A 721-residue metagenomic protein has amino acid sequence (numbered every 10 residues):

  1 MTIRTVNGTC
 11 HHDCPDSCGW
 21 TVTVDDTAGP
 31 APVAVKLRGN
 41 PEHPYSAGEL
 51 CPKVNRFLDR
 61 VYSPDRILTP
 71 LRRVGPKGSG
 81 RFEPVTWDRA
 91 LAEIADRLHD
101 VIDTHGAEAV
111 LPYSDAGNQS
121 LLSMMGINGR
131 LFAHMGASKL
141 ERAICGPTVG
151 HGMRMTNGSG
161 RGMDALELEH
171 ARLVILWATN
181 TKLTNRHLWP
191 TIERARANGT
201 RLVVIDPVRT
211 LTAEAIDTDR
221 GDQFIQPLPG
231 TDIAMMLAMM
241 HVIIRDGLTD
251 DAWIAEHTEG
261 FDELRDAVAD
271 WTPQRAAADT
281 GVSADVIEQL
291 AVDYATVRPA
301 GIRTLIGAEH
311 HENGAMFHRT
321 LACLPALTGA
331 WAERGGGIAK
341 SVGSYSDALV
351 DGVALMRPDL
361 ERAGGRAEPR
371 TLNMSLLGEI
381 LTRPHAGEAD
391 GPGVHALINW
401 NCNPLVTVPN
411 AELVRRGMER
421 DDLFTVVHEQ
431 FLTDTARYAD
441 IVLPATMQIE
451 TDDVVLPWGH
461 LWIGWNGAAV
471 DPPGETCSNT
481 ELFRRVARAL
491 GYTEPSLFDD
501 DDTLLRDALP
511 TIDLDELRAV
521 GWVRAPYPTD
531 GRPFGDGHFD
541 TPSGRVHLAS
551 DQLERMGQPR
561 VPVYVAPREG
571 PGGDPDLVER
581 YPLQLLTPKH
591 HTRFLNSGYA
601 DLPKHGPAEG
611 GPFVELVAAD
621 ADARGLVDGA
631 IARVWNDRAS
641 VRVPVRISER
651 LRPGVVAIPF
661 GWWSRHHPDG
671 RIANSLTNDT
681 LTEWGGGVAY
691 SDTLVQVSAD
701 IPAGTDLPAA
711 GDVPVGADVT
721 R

Functional and structural regions predicted by a protein language model:
M1-D246, S283, R488, H666-R721: N-terminal export/assembly segments and adjacent metallocofactor-ligating motifs of anaerobic energy-metabolism
T9, D206, V414, R420-F424 (+3 more regions): Phosphate/diphosphate-binding loops
R73-P84, D246-A284, A469-S543, H547 (+4 more regions): N-terminal leader/propeptide and maturation segments of large enzyme subunits in energy/redox metabolism and hydrolases
P76, R220-G221, D270-R275, R303-A308 (+1 more regions): Flexible glycine/proline-enriched surface loops and loop-helix/loop-strand junctions
H105-A109, T249-I254, G301, A332-A339 (+1 more regions): Flexible, glycine/charged-enriched surface loops at secondary-structure junctions
M124-V208, T212-E214, R220, I233-L237 (+4 more regions): Extended redox/cofactor-interaction regions of prokaryotic respiratory oxidoreductases
M239, H257-L377, L381: Active-site phosphate/pyrophosphate-binding segments
P472-V520, N596, D601-E615, A619-R721: Long, contiguous, secondary-structure-rich segments that constitute the structural scaffold of globular domains
